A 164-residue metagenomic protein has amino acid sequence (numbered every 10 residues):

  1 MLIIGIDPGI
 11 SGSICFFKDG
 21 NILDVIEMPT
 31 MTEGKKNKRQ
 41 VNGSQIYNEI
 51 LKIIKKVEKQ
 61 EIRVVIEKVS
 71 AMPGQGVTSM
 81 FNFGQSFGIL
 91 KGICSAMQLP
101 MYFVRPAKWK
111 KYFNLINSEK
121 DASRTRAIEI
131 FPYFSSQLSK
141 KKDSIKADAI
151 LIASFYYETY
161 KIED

Functional and structural regions predicted by a protein language model:
M1-D164: Phosphate- and other anionic-substrate recognition elements at nucleic-acid/protein interfaces
